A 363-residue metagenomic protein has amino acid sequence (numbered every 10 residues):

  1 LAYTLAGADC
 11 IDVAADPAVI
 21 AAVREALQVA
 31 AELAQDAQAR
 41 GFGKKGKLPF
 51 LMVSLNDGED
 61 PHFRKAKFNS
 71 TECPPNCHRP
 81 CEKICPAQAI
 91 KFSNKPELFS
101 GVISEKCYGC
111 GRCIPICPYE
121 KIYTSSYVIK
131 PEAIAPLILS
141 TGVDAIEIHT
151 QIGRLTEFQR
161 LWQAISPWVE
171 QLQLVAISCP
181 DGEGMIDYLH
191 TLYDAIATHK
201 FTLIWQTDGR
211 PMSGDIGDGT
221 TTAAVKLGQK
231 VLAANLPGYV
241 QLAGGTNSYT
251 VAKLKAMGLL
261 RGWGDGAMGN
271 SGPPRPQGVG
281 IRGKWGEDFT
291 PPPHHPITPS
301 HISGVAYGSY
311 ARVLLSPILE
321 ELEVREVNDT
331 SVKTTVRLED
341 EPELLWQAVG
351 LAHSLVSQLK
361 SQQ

Functional and structural regions predicted by a protein language model:
L1, D9, A15, P115 (+3 more regions): Conserved mixed alpha/beta catalytic, RNA-binding, or beta-rich assembly cores of soluble enzyme, regulatory
L1-K91: Ferredoxin-type iron-sulfur electron-transfer modules and their immediate structural context
V19, E157, D288: Short phosphate-engaging motifs
H78-V102, G111-I129: Iron-sulfur cluster-binding cysteine motifs and their immediate structural context in ferredoxin-like electron-transfer
E105-C107: Cysteine-rich micro-motifs
R261-S300, N328, T335: Intrinsic disorder/low-complexity segments
S300-Q363: C-terminal functional modules
